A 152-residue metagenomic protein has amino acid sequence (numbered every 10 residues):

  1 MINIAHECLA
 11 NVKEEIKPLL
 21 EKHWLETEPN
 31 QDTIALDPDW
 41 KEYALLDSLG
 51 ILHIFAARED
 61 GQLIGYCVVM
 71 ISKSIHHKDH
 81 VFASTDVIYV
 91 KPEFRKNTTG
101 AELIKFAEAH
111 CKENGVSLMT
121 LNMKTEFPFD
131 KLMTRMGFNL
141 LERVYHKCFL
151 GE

Functional and structural regions predicted by a protein language model:
M1-P18: A short beta-loop-alpha structural element at the N-terminal edge of CoA-dependent acyl/N-acetyltransferase catalytic
E21-E42: Conserved GNAT-fold acetyl-CoA-binding loop/helix
A44-A56: A short helix-loop-beta-strand connector motif used in the catalytic cores of GNAT acetyltransferases and, in some
A56, Q62-I71: Conserved beta-strand in the GNAT
S74-T85: A conserved beta-turn-beta hairpin within the catalytic core of GNAT-like acetyltransferases that forms part
D86-K96: A short, internal acetyl-CoA/4′-phosphopantetheine-binding micro-motif in the GNAT/acyltransferase core
K96-A109: Conserved acetyl-CoA-binding loop-helix of GNAT-fold acetyltransferases
M119-D130: Conserved beta-strand-loop-alpha-helix junction that forms the acyl-donor binding cleft
